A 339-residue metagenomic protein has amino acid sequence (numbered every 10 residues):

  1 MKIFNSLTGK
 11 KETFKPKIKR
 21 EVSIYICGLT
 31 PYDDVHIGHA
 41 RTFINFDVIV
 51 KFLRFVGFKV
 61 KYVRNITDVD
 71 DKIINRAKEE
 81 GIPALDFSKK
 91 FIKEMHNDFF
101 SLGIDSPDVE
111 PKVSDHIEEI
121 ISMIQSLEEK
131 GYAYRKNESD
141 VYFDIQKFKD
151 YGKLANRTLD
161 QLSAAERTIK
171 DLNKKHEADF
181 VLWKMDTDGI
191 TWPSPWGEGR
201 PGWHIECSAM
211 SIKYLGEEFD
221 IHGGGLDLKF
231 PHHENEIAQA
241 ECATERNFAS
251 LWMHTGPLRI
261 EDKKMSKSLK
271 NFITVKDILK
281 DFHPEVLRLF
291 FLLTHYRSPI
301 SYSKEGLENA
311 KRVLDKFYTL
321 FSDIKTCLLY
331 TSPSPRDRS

Functional and structural regions predicted by a protein language model:
M1-Y32, D47, E118-K325: Alpha-helical recognition segments enriched in aromatics with Gly/Pro capping that present substrate-recognition
T8-K11, K17-G103: N-terminal, positively charged nucleic-acid-binding surface of large information/translation enzymes
H36, Y62-V63, P107-P111, H222-G224: Short catalytic-loop micro-motif centered on adjacent basic/acidic residues
G57-V60, S101-D108, A133-Y134, E218 (+1 more regions): Surface-exposed helix-capping loop/turn segments at secondary-structure junctions
I66-D70, F91-M95, D105-I120, E138-K147: Short, glycine/charge-rich beta-strand/loop segments that flank catalytic centers and engage negatively charged groups
F91-I92, L314, S332: Short amphipathic alpha-helical coiled-coil/interface segments
Y330-S339: Single conserved hydrophobic/aromatic residue that forms the stacking wall/gate of nucleotide- or nucleobase-binding
